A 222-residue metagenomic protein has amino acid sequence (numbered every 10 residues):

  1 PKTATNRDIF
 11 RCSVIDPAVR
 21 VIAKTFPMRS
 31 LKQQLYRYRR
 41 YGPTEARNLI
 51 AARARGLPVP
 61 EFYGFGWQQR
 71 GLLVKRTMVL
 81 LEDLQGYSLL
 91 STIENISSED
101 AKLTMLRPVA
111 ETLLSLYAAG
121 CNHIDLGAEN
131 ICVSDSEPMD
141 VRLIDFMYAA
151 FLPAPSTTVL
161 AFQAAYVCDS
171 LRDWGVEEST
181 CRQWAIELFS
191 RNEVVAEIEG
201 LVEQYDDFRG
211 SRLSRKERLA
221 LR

Functional and structural regions predicted by a protein language model:
P1-Y87, S115-A119: Conserved ATP-binding subdomain of kinase catalytic cores across diverse folds
K24, D125, N130, D145 (+1 more regions): Acidic active-site catalytic centers that drive phospho-/nucleotidyl reactions and related ester hydrolyses
K32-Y36, S91-I96, A154-S156: Short acidic, glycine/proline-rich loop/turn micro-motifs
R37-R40, D100-T104, V159: Alpha-helix N-cap and loop-to-helix initiation/capping positions
N48-V59, S91-I124, A128-E129: Conserved kinase catalytic-core helix
Q85, A128, Y148: Short, glycine/acidic-enriched loop or turn micro-motifs at the edges of active sites
N130-I144: Conserved protein kinase catalytic/activation segment
D140-R222: C-lobe/activation-segment region of protein kinase-like
